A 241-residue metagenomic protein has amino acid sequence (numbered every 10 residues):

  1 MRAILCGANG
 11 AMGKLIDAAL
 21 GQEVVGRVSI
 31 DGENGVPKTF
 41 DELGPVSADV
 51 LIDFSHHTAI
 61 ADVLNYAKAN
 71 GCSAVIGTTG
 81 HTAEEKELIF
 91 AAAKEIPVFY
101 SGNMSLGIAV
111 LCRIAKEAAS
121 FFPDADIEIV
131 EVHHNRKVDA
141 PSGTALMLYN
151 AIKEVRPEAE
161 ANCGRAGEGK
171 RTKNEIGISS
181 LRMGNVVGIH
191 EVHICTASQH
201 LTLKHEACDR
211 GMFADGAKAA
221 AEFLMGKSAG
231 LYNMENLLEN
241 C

Functional and structural regions predicted by a protein language model:
M1-I4: Extreme N-terminal starter segment of soluble prokaryotic enzymes
C6-P45, P123-C241: C-terminal substrate-binding/catalytic lobe of Rossmann-fold NAD(P)-dependent oxidoreductases
I30-E33, T79-T82, N103-M104: Short, acidic/turn-prone active-site loops that include or flank metal/cofactor- and phosphate-binding residues
V46-S47, L51, E95: Alpha-helix C-terminal capping/helix-to-coil transition sites in glycosyltransferase folds
D49-A69, G80-E85: Beta-loop-alpha module in the N-terminal Rossmann-like domain of NAD(P)-dependent dehydrogenases, especially those
N65, T78-V98, A109, K116-E117: Rossmann-fold NAD(P)-binding glycine/threonine-rich loop
S73, L88-S105, A119-I127: Rossmann-fold dehydrogenase core element
V110-F122, A140: Rossmann-like NAD(P)H-binding beta-loop-alpha module
